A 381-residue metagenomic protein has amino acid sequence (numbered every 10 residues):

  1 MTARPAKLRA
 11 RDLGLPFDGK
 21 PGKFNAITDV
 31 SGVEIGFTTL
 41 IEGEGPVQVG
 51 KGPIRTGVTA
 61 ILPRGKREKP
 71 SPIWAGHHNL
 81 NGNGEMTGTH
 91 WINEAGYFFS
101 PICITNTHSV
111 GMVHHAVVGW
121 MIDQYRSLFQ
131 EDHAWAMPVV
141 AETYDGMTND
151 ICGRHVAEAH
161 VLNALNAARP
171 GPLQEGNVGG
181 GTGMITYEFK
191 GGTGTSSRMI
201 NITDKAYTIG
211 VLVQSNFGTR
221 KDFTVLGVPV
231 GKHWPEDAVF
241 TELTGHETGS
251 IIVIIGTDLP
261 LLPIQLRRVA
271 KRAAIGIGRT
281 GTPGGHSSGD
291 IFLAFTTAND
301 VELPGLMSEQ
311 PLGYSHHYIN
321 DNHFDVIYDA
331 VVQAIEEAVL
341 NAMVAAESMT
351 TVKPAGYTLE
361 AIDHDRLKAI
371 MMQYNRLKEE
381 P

Functional and structural regions predicted by a protein language model:
M1-P381: Alpha/propeptide regions of enzymes that mature by internal proteolysis
